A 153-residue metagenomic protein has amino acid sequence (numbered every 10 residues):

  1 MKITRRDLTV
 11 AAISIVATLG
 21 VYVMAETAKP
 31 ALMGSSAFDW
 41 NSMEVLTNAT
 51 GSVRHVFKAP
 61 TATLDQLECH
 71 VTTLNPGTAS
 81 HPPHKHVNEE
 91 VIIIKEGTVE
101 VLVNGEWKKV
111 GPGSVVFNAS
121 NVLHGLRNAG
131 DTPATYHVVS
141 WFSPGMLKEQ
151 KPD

Functional and structural regions predicted by a protein language model:
M1-I13: N-terminal secretory signal peptides and thylakoid transit peptides that target proteins across membranes
D7, I15, L19-Q66, L147-D153: A short, N-terminal "cap"/entry segment at the start of jelly-roll beta-barrel domains of the cupin/DSBH fold
V53-H55, E68-H86: Conserved short histidine dyad/triad with adjacent acidic residue
L64, S120-M146: Ligand-binding loop in jelly-roll beta-barrel domains
L67-H70, H86, V99, V115 (+1 more regions): Aromatic/pi-system hotspot detector in well-structured domains
V71, V103-G105, N128, V138: Residue-level recognition of conserved beta-strand positions in structured domain cores
V87-V99, N104: Glycine- and acidic-residue-biased ligand/ion/polar-headgroup-sensing regions
E106-N121: Short acidic-glycine-tyrosine-enriched beta hairpin
